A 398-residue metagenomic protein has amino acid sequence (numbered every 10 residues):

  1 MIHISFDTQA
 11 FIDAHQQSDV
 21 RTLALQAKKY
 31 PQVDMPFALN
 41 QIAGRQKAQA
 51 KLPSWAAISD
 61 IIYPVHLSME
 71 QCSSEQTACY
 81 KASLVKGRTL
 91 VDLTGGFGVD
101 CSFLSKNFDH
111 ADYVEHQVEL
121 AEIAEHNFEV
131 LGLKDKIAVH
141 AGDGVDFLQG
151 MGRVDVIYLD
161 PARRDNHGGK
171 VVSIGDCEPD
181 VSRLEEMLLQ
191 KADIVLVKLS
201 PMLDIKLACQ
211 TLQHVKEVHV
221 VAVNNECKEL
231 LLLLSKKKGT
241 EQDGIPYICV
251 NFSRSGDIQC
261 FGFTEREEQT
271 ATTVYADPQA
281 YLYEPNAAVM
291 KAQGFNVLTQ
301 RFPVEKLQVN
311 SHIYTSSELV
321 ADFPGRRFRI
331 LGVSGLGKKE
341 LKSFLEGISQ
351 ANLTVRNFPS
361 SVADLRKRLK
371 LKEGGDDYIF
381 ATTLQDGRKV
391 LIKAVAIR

Functional and structural regions predicted by a protein language model:
M1-R398: SAM-dependent transferase fold signal centered on methyltransferase-like domains, encompassing both Class I
